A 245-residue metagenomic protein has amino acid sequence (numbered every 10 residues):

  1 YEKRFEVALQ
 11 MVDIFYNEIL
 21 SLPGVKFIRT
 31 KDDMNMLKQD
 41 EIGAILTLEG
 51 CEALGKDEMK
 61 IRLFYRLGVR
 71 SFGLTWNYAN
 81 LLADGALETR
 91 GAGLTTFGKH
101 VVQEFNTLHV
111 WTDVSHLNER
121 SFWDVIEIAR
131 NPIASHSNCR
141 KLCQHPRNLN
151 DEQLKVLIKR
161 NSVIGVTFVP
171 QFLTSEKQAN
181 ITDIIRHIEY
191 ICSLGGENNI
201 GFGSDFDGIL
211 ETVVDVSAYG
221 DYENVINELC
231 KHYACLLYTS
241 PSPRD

Functional and structural regions predicted by a protein language model:
Y1-T167, Q171-T174, I185, E189-C192 (+2 more regions): Extended, charged catalytic domains and RNA/DNA-binding interfaces, predominantly in divalent-metal-using enzymes
D113, D205, D245: Acidic active-site catalytic centers that drive phospho-/nucleotidyl reactions and related ester hydrolyses
S175-Q178, I209-V216, L229-H232: Outer-membrane beta-barrel pore domains
G195-V216: Short acidic/histidine-rich active-site segments
Y233-L237: Short, charged, surface-exposed loops that flank catalytic or proteolytic processing sites
Y238-D245: Conserved small/polar residues in nucleotide/adenosyl-binding loops
